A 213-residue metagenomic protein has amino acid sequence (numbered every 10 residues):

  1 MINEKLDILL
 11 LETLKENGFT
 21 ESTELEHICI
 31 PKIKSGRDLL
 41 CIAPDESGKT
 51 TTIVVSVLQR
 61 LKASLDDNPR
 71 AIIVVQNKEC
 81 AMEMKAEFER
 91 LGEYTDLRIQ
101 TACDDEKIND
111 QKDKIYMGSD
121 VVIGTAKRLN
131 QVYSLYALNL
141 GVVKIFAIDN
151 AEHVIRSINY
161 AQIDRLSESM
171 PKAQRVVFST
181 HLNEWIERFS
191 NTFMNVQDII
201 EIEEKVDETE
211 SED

Functional and structural regions predicted by a protein language model:
M1-I42: Conserved pre-motif I regulatory segment
L11, K15, M82-E89, E93 (+2 more regions): Class I S-adenosyl-L-methionine
H27-D38, K49-L65, E89: Walker A/P-loop NTP-binding motif
S35-C41, D67-A71, D120, Q174: Pre-Walker A (Motif I) flank of P-loop NTPase domains
A43-S47: The conserved Walker
S56-R60, M84, V132, L166: Hydrophobic residues on the short alpha-helix immediately C-terminal to a glycine-rich phosphate/catalytic loop
D66-R128, V142-I145: Conserved nucleic-acid-binding Ia/Ib motif block in the N-terminal RecA-like helicase ATPase lobe
L140-E212: Post-DEXD/H (motif II) to motif III coupling segment of the RecA-like Helicase ATP-binding lobe
